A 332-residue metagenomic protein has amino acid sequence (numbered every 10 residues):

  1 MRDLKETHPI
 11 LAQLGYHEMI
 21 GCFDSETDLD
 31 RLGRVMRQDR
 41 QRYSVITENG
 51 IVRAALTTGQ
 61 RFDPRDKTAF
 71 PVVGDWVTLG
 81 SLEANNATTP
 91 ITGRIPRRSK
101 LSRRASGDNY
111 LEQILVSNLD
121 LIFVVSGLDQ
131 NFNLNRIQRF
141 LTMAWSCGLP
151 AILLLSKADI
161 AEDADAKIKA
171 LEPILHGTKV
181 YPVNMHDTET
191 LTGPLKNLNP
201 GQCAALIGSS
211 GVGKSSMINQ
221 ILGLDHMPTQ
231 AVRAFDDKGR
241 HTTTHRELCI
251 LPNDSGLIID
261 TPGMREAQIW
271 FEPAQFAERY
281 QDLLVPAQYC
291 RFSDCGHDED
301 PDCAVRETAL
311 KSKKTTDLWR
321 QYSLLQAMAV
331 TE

Functional and structural regions predicted by a protein language model:
M1-L134: N-terminal accessory targeting/assembly segments
R2-E6, L29, R65-N85, I95-R98 (+6 more regions): Helix-rich effector regions associated with P-loop NTPase G domains
V124, L153-L155: Structural beta-sheet core signal
N133-L134, E162-A166, Q268-F271: Conserved ATPase-coupling elements of RecA-like P-loop NTPase cores
N135-S146: Histidine-anchored nucleotide/phosphate-binding helix
F140-T142, A170-L171, A274-A277: Glycine-rich, phosphate-binding/catalytic loops in enzymes
P150, K157-V212: Canonical P-loop GTPase G-domain recognition
S210, S215-S216, Q220: Walker A/P-loop
